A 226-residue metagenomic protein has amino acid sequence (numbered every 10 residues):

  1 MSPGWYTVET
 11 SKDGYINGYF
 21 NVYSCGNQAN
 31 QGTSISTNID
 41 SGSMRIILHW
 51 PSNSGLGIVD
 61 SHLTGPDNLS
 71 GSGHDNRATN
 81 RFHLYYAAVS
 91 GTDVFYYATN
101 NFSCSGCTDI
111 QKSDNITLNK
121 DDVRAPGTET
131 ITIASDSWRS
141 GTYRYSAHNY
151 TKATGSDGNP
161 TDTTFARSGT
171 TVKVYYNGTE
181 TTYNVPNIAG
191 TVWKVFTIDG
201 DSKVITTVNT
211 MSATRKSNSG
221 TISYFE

Functional and structural regions predicted by a protein language model:
M1-G14, Y143-N149: A short, solvent-exposed beta-strand micro-motif common in secreted/extracellular proteins
W5, F20, T99-F102: Disulfide-bonded cysteine motifs in exported proteins
D13, N17, T179-T182: Exposed regions on extracellular, virion, or secretory-pathway luminal proteins
I16-S24: Edge beta-strands of extracellular beta-sandwich domains
S24-G32: Extracellular interaction modules
T33-E226: Intrinsic-disorder/low-complexity signal
